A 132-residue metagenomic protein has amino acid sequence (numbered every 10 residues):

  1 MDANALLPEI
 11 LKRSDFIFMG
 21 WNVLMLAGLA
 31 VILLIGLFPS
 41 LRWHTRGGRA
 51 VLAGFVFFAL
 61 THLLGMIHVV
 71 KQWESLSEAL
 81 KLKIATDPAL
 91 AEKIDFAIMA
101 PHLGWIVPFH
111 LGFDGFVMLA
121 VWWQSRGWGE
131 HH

Functional and structural regions predicted by a protein language model:
M1-F38, D87-L90: Cytosol/matrix-facing amphipathic helices and coiled-coil assembly/linker segments of eukaryotic membrane proteins
A3, L7-S14, S40-G47, D95-W105: Membrane-interfacial loop-to-transmembrane-helix junctions in polytopic alpha-helical membrane proteins
F16-I17, R46-P101: Inner-leaflet juxtamembrane helices
G20-V23, A91-V117: Hydrophobic alpha-helical transmembrane segments
N22, H44, E74, I106 (+2 more regions): Short linear interaction motif-like sites in intrinsically disordered regions of transcription factors
L24-V31, G54-I67, F116-L119: Alpha-helical transmembrane segments
L29-P39, V107-H132: Transmembrane alpha-helical segments in integral membrane proteins
